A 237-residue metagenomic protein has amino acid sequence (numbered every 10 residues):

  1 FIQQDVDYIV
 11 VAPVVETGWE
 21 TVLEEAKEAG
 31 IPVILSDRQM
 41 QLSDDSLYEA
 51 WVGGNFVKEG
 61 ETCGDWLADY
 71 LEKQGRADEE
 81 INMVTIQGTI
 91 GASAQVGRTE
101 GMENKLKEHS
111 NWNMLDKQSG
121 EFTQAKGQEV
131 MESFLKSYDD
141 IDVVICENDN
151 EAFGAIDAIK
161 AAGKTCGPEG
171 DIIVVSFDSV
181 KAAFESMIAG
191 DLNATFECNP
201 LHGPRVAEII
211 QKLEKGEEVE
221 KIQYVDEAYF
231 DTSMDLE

Functional and structural regions predicted by a protein language model:
I2-Q3, D7-E28, M102, D116-E185: Hydrophobic alpha-helical
Q4-Y8, E28-V33, S46-Y48, E79-N82 (+4 more regions): Loop/turn elements at helix/coil->beta-strand transitions in domains of secreted/extracellular proteins
Y8, P13, E49-W51, I81-I90: Short beta-strand segments enriched in small/hydrophobic residues
T21-K58, N82, V180-S186: Flexible loop/hinge segments that line or gate small-molecule binding clefts
W51-E80, K126-Q128, S179-A183, C198-K215: Hydrophobic alpha-helical segments within soluble ligand-binding/sensing domains
E59-W66, S93-W112, K126, V130 (+1 more regions): Short, solvent-exposed amphipathic alpha-helices that sit in or adjacent to ligand/effector-binding or catalytic
E80-A94, K105-L106, S179, C198-E237: Hinge/cleft segment of the Venus flytrap/periplasmic-binding protein
N82-T85, E103-Q124, D226: Short beta-strand elements in bilobed, periplasmic/extracellular small-molecule ligand-binding domains
